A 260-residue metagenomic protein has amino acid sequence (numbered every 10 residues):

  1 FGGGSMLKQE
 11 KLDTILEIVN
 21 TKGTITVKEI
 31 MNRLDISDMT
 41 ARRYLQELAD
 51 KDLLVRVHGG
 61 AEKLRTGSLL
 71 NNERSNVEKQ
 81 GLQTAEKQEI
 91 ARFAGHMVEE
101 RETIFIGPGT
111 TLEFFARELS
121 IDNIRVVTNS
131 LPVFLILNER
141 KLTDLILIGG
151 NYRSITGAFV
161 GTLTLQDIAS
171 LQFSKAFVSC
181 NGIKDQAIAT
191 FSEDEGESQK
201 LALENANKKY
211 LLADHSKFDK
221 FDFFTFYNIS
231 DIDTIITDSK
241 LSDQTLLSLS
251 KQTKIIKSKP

Functional and structural regions predicted by a protein language model:
F1-S5: Short, Lys/Arg-enriched N-terminal segments with co-localized hydrophobic residues within the first ~10-30 amino acids
L7-E10, T14-E17, V27-E29, D35 (+2 more regions): Conserved phosphate- and dinucleotide-binding cores of soluble alpha/beta proteins, encompassing both enzyme active
L7-E10, T14-K28, N32-R33, M39 (+4 more regions): HTH-adjacent hinge/linker in prokaryotic transcriptional regulators
G107-G109: Glycine-rich beta-strand-to-loop/alpha-helix junction loops that act as flexible
T111-F115, F218-F221: Short glycine/serine/threonine-rich phosphate/pyrophosphate-binding segments that cradle anionic phosphate groups
